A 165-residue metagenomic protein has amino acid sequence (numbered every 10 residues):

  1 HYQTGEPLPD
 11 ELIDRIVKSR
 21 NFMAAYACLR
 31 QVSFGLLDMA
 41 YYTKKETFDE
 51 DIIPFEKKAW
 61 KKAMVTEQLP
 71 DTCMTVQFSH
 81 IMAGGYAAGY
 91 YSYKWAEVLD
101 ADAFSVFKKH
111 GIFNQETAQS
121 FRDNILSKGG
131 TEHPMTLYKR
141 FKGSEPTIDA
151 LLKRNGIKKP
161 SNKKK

Functional and structural regions predicted by a protein language model:
H1-K165: Cation-handling catalytic/transport regions enriched in His/Asp/Glu
